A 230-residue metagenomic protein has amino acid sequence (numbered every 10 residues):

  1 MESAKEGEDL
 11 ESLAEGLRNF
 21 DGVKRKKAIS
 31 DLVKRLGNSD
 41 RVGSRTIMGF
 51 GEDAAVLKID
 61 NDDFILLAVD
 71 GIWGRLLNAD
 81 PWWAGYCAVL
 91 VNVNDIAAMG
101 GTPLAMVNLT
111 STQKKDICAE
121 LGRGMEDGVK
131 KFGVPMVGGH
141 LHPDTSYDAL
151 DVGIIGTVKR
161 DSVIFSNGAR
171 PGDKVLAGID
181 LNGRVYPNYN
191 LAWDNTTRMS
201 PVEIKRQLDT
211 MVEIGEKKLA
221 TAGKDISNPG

Functional and structural regions predicted by a protein language model:
M1-G230: Helix-biased detector of long, well-ordered alpha-helical tracts
